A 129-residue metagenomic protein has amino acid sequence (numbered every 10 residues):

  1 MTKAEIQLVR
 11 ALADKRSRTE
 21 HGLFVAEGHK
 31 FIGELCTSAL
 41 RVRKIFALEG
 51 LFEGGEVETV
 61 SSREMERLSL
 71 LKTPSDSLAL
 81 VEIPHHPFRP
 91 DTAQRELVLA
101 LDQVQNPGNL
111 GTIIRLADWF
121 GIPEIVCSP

Functional and structural regions predicted by a protein language model:
M1-G50: Boundary-proximal intrinsically disordered activation/regulatory segments immediately upstream of a helical core
G28, A79, A117: Residue-level signal for inorganic ion chemistry
K30-I32, L51, E64, H85-H86: Alpha-helix capping/helix-boundary segments
G33, T37, P90-P129: RNA substrate-binding interface of SAM-dependent RNA methyltransferases
L48-E49, I83, Q103, P129: Short secondary-structure boundary segments
G50-V57, R89-D91: Short loop/helix-cap segments at secondary-structure boundaries that form the rim of catalytic
E53-M65, E96: Active-site regions of enzymes building and remodeling cell-envelope glycoconjugates
K72, S77-R95, C127: Acidic/glycine-rich phosphate/pyrophosphate-binding loops and surrounding catalytic core that coordinate Mg2+
